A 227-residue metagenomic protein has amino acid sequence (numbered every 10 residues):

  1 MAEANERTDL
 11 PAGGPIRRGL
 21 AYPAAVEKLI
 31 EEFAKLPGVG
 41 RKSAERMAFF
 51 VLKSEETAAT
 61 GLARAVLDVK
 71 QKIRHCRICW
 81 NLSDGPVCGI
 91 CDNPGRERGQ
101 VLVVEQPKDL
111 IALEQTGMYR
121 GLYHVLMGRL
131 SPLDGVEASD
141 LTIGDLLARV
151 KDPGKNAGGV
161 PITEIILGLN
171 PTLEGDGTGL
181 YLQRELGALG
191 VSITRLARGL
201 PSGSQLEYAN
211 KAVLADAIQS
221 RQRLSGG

Functional and structural regions predicted by a protein language model:
A2-E3, S43, T116-R120, L147-G227: Long C-terminal interaction/binding lobes of large macromolecular proteins
A4, T8-D9, P15-P37: Extended, structured, electrostatic nucleic-acid-contact surfaces
G19-V26, K35, A48-L110, R223: Cys/His-rich Zn2+-binding cysteine-cluster or related metal-binding knuckle/ribbon modules and their
I30, E45-A48: Alpha-helical structural signal
E32, L36, S54, V69-K72 (+9 more regions): Conserved, well-folded catalytic cores of nucleic-acid-processing and energy-transducing macromolecular machines
A44, N93-I166: Extended interfacial segments that mediate partner engagement and assembly in macromolecular machines
